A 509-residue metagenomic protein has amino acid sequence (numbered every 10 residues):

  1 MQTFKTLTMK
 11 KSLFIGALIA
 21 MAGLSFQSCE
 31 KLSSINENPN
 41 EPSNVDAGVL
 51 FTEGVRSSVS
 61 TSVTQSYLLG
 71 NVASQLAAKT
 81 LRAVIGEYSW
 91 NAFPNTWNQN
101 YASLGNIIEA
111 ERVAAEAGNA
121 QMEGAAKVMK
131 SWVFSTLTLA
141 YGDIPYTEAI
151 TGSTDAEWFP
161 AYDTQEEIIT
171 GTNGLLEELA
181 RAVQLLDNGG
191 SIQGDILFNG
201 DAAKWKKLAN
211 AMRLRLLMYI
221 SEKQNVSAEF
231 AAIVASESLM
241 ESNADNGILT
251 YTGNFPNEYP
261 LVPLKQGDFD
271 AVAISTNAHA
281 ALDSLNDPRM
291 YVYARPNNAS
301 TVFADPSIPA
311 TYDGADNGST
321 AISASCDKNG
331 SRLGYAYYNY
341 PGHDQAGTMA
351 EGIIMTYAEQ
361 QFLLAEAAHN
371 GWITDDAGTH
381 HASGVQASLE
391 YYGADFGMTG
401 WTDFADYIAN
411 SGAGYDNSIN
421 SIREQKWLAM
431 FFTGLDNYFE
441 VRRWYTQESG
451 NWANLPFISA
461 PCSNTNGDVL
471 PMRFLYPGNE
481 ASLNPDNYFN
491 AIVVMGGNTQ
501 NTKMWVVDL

Functional and structural regions predicted by a protein language model:
M1-E37: Bacterial Sec-dependent N-terminal signal peptides
G23-L24, S300, A453: Residues in and immediately flanking transmembrane alpha helices
C29-T80, V84-N91, N98, E109 (+2 more regions): Membrane-proximal, proline-rich intrinsically disordered regions
E30-S33, P341, T399-F404: Short acidic (Asp/Glu) and glycine-rich catalytic loops that position anionic groups and cofactors
E37-N40, A149-T151, D245, R295 (+2 more regions): Short capping/connector residues at structural and topological boundaries
V45-G48, Q75-M129, V133-A394, Y415-I419 (+1 more regions): Structured, solvent-exposed acidic/aromatic patches
L389, G393-L509: C-terminal functional modules
